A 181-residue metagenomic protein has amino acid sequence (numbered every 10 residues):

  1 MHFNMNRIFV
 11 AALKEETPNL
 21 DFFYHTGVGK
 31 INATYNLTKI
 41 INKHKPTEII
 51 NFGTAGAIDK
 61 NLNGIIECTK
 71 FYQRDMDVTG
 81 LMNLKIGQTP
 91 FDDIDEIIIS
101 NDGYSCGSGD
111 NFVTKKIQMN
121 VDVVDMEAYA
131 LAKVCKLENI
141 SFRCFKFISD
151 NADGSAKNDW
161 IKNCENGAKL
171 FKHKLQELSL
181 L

Functional and structural regions predicted by a protein language model:
H2, A11, E15-L181: Glycine-rich phosphate- or other oxyanion-binding loops that anchor nucleotides, phosphorylated ligands
R7: Aromatic- and Gly/Pro-rich donor/ligand-binding loops that form nucleotide- or phosphate-bearing donor binding pockets
